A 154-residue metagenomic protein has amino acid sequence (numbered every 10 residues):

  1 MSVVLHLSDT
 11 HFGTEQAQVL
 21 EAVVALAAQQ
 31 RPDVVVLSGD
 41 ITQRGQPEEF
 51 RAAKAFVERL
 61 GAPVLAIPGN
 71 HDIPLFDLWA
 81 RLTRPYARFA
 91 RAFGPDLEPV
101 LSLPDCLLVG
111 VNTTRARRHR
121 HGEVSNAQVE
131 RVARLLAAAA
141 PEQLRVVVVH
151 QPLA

Functional and structural regions predicted by a protein language model:
M1-R59, L75-F76: N-terminal active-site segment of His-dependent metallophosphoesterases
V3, R31-P32, L107, P141-Q143: Short loop/turn motifs at secondary-structure junctions
H6-S8, V34-D40, V64-N70, N112 (+1 more regions): Active-site neighborhood of phospho(di)ester-bond hydrolases with catalytic His/Asp-centered motifs
H11-F12, T42, H71-I73, T114-A116 (+1 more regions): Short, solvent-exposed loop/turn segments at secondary-structure junctions
R51-R134, A139-P141: Extended active-site neighborhood of metal-dependent phosphoesterases/phosphodiesterases
H121-E123, P141-A154: Active-site-proximal segments of metal-dependent phosphoesterases and phosphodiesterases across multiple
